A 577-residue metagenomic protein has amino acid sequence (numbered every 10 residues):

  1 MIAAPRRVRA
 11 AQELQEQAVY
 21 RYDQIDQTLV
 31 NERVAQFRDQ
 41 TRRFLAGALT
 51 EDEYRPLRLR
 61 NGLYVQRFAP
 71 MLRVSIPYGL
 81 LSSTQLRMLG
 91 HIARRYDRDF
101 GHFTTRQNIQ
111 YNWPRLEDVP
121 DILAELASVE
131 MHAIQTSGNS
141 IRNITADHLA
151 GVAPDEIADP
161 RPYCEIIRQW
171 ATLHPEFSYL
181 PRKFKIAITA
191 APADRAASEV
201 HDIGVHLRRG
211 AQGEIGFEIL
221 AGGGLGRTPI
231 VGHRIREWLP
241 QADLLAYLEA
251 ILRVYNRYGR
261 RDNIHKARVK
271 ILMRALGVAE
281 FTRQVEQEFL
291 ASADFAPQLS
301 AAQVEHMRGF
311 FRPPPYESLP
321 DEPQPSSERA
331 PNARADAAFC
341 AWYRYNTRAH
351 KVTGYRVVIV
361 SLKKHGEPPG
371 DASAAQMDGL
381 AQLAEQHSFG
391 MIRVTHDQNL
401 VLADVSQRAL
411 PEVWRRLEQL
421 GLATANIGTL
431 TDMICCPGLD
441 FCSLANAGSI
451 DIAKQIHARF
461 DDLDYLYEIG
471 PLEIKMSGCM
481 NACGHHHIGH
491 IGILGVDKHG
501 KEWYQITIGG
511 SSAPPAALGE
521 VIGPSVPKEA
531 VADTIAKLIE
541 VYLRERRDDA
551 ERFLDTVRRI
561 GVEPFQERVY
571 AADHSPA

Functional and structural regions predicted by a protein language model:
M1-A577: Peripheral terminal and linker regions in Fe-S/redox and tRNA-modifying enzymes
